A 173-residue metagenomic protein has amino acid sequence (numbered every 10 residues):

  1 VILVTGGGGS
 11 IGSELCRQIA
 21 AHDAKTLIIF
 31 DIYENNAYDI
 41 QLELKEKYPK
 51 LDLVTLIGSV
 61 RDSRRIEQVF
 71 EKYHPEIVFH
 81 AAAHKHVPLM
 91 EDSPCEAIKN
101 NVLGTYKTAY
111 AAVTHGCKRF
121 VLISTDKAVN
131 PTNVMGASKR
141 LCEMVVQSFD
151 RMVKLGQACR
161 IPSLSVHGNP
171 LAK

Functional and structural regions predicted by a protein language model:
V1-H74: N-terminal Rossmann/SDR dinucleotide-binding element
K45-P49, S165-L171: Short, conserved catalytic or adaptor-binding loops enriched in Gly and charged residues
T55, L171-K173: Conserved beta-strand scaffold positions in the cores of enzyme catalytic domains, especially in NTP/NDP-utilizing
H74, H80, H84-E143, S148-S165 (+1 more regions): Conserved Rossmann-fold NAD(P)-dependent oxidoreductase catalytic core, especially the SDR/UDP-sugar
